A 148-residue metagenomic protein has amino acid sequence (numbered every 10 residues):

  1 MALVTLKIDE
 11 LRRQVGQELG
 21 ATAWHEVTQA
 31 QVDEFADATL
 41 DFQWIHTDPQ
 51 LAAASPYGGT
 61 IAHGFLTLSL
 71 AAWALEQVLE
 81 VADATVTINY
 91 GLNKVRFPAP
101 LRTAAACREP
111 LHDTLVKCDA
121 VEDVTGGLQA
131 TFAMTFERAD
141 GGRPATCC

Functional and structural regions predicted by a protein language model:
M1-Q14, L101-H112, K117-C148: HotDog/MaoC-like acyl-thioester-processing domains
A2-A62, L79: Catalytic strand-loop segment that frames the active site of acyl-thioester-processing enzymes
L11-R13, Q31, V81-T87, V121-V124: Intrinsically disordered, low-complexity segments enriched in polar/charged residues with Gly/Pro, especially when
D33-A36, L68-A72: Predominant activation on well-ordered alpha-helical scaffold segments within soluble catalytic domains
Q43-H46, A54, T87-Y90, M134-E137: Short, low-complexity, polar/charged sequence segments that are solvent-exposed and flexible
A53-A62, S69-D113: Hydrophobic beta-strand-centered segment that forms part of the acyl-chain substrate-binding groove
